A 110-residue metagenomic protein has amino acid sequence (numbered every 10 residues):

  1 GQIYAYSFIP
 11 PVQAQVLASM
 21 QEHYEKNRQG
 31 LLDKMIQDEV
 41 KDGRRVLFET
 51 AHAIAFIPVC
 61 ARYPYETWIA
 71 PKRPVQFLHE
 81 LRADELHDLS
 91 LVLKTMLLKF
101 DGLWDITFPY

Functional and structural regions predicted by a protein language model:
G1-Y110: HIT superfamily nucleotide-processing domains
